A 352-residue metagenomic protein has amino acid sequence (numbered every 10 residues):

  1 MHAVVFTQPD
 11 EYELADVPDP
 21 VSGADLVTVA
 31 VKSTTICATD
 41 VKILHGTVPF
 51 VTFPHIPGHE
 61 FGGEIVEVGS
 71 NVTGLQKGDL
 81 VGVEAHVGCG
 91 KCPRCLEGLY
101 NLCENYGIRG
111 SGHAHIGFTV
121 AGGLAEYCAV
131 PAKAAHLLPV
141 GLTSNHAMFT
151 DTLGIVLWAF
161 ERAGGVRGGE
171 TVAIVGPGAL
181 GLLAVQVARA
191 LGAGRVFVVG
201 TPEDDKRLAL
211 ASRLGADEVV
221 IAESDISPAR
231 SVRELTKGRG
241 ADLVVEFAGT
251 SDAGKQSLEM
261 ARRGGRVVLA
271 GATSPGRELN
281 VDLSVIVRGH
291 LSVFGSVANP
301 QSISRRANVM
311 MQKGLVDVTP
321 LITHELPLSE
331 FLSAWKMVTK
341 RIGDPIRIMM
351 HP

Functional and structural regions predicted by a protein language model:
M1, D225-S227, S231-E234, L243 (+2 more regions): C-terminal hydrophobic helical "lid"/dimerization subdomain of Rossmann-like NAD(P)H-dependent oxidoreductases
M1-G62, E126, E223, H351-P352: Short N-terminal strand-loop motif that marks the start of NAD(P)H/FAD-dependent oxidoreductase cofactor-binding domains
P20-T34, V48-L96, P139-G141: Glycine-rich beta-strand-centered segment in the early N-terminal region that forms part of a ligand/cofactor-binding
K91-V175, E203: NAD(P)H dinucleotide-binding glycine-rich loop of Rossmann-like/cofactor-binding domains, especially the beta1-alpha1
P139-D225, R230: Mid-domain Rossmann-like dinucleotide-binding core that forms the NAD(H)/NADP(H) cofactor-binding site
R189, A193, V198, K206-S212 (+3 more regions): Glycine-rich phosphate-binding loop and adjacent beta-alpha segment of Rossmann(oid) nucleotide-cofactor-binding
R239-V245: Short SAM/SAH-binding signature in class I
